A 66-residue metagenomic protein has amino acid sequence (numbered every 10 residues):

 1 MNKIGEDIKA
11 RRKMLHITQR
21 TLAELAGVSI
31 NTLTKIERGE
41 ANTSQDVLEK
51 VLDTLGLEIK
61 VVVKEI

Functional and structural regions predicted by a protein language model:
M1-N2, V62: A detector for short, charged/polar N-terminal pre-domain segments
E6-T21: Short basic helix-loop element that most often maps to the first helix and adjoining turn of HTH DNA-binding modules
I8, L22-A23, L33-I36: Conserved hydrophobic/aromatic packing and binding residues within compact polymer-binding modules
I17-N31: Short alpha-helical DNA-recognition segment
G27-A41: Recognition helix of helix-turn-helix/homeodomain-like DNA-binding domains that insert into the DNA major groove
R38, V63-K64: Short, conserved catalytic or interaction motifs in soluble domains
D46-V61: DNA major-groove recognition helix of helix-turn-helix/homeodomain DNA-binding modules
